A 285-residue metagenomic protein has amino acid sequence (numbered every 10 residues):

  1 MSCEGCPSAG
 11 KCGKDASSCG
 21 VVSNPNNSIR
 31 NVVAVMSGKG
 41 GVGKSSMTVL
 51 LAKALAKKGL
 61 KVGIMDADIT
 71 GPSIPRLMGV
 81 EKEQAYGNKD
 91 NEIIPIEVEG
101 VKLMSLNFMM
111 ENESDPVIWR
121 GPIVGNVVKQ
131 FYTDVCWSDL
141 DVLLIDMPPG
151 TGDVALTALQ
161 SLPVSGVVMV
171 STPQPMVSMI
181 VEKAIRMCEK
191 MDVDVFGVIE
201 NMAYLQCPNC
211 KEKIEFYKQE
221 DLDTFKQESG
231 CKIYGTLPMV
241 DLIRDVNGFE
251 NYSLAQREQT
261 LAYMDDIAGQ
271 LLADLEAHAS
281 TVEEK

Functional and structural regions predicted by a protein language model:
M1-G20, M187-K285: C-terminal lobe/tail of nucleotide-utilizing enzymes
N26, N31-I69, I185: Walker A/P-loop phosphate-binding motif and the immediately C-terminal alpha-helix
I29, G40, D66, I74 (+8 more regions): Residue-level signature of catalytic and energy-coupling elements of molecular machines, predominantly ATP/GTP-dependent
V62, A67-M110, G125: Phosphate-binding loop that captures ATP/GTP phosphates
M104, M147, Q160, I267-Q270: Glycine-rich phosphate-binding loops of nucleotide-dependent enzymes
M110-A158: Phosphate-binding/switch loop-helix module in NTP-utilizing enzymes
C136, A155-P175: Inter-motif core of Ras-like GTPase G domains
G166-P173, M179-E200: Helical hairpin unit composed of two closely spaced alpha helices linked by a short loop
